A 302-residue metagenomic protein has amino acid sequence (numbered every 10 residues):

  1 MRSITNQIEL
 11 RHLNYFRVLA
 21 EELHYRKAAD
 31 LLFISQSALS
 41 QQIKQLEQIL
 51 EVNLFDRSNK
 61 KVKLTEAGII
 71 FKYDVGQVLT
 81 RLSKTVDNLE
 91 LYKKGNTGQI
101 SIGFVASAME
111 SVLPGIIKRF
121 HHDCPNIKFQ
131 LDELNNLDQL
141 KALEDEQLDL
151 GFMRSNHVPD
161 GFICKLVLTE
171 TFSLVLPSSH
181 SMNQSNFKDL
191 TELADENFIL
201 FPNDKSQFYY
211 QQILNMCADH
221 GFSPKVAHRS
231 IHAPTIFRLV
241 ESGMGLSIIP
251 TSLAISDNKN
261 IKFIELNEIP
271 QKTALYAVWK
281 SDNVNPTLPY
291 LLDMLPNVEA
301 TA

Functional and structural regions predicted by a protein language model:
S3-I8, Y92, G115-R119, D123 (+5 more regions): Short beta-strand-centered segments that line the small-molecule binding cleft or hinge of alpha/beta clamshell
R17-S35: Short helix-boundary/capping micro-motifs
Q36-S37, Q41, T80, D87-C124 (+4 more regions): N-terminal winged-helix
L46-E47, F120: Conserved amphipathic alpha-helical core elements
E47-L64: A short LG(V/I)-centered, amphipathic sequence patch enriched for acidic residue(s) preceding the LG motif
V112, K262-A302: A late-sequence structural motif
C164-F172, L176-F198, P289: Flexible hinge/capping segments at coil-to-helix
F198-H220, N285-L288, L292: Secondary-structure junction motif
